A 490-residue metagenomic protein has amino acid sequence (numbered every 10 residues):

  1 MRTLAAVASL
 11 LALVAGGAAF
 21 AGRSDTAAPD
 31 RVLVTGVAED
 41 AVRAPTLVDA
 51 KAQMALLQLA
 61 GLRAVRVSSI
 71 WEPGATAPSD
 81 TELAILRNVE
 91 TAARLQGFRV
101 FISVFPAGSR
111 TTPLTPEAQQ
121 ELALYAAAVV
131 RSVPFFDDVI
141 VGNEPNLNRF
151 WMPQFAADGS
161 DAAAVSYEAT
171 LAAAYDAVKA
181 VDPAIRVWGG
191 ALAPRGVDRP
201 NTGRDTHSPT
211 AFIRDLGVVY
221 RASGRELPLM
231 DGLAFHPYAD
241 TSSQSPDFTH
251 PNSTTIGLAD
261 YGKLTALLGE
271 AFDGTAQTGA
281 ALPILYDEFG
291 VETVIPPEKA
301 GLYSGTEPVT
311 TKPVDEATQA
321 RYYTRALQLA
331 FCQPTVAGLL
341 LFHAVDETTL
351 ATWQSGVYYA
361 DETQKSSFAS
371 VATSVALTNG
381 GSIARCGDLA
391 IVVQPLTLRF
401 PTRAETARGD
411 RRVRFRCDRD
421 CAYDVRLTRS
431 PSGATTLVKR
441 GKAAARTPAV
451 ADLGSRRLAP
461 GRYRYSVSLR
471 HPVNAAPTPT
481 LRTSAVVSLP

Functional and structural regions predicted by a protein language model:
G22-I70: Boundary/entry segment of secreted carbohydrate-active catalytic domains
A44-Q58, A118-V129, P209-A222, A320-Q328: Short, acidic/polar
L57-G203, D240, E347: Substrate-binding cleft and catalytic face of glycoside hydrolase catalytic domains, especially the flexible beta-alpha
A77, P145, R149-F150, A156-D158 (+1 more regions): Aromatic-rich peripheral "rim/lid" segments of glycoside hydrolase catalytic domains that contact and position glycan
A118-A123, D161-V309, P313: Noncatalytic carbohydrate-binding groove/subsite architecture in carbohydrate-active enzymes
R411-R419: Aromatic/hydrophobic beta-strand junction motif of beta-rich domains
A434-G461: Glycine-centered tight-turn motifs at strand-turn-strand junctions
